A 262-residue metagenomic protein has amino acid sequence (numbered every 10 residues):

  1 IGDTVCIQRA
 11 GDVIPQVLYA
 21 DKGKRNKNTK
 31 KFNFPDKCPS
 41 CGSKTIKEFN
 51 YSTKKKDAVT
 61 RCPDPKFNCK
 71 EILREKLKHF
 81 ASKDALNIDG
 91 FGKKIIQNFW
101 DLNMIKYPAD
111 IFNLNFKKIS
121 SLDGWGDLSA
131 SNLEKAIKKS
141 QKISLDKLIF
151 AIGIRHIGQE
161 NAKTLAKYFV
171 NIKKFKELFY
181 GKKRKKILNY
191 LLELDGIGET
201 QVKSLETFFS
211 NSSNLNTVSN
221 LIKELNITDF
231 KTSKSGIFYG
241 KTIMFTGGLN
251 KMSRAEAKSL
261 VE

Functional and structural regions predicted by a protein language model:
D3-P15: Short, charged beta-turn/beta-strand-edge "cap" motif at the junction between a beta-strand and an adjacent loop
V5-C6, K66-D123, L128: Long, charge-rich boundary regions
A10, K31-F34, K55, K70 (+8 more regions): Active-site-proximal structural scaffolding
D12-I88: Cys/His-rich short segments
F34-K37, L73, I95, Y107 (+6 more regions): General structural feature for long, well-ordered alpha-helical segments within catalytic domains of soluble enzymes
C38, F112-L114, L145-I149: Interdomain boundary/hinge elements
L122-E262: DNA strand-break repair and replication-stress modules
